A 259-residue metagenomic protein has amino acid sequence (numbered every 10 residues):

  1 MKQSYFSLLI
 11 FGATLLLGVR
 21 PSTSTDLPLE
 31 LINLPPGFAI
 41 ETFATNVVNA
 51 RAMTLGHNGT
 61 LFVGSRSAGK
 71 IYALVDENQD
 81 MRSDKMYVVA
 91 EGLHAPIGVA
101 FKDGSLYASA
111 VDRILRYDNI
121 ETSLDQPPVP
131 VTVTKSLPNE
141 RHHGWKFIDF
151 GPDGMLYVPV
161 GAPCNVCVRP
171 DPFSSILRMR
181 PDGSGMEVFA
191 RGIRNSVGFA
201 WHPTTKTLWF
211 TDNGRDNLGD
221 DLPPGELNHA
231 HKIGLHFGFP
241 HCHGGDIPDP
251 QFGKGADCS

Functional and structural regions predicted by a protein language model:
T23-P36, W145, P163-V166, S174 (+3 more regions): Beta-propeller domain segments
D26-V48, D84: A short helix->beta-strand "capping" segment at the edge of beta-propeller domains
T42-V47, Y87-G92, V133-E140, V188-G192: Surface loop/turn motifs at the tips and blade-to-blade linkers of beta-strand repeat domains
M53, V99, I148, S196-F199: Hydrophobic core register within WD40 beta-propeller blades
L55-N58, F101-D103, F150-D153, H202-T205: Residue-level detector of Asp-centered blade-edge/turn motifs that repeat once per structural unit in beta-propeller
T60-G64, S105-A108, M155-P159, T207-T211: Conserved beta-propeller blade signature
L74-D80, Y117-D125, K232-F237: Short loop/turn segments immediately following beta-strands, especially the blade-tip and inter-blade linker loops
A100, D112-G151, P159-A162, G185 (+1 more regions): Asp-box/WD-like beta-propeller blade repeats and closely related beta-sheet repeat scaffolds
